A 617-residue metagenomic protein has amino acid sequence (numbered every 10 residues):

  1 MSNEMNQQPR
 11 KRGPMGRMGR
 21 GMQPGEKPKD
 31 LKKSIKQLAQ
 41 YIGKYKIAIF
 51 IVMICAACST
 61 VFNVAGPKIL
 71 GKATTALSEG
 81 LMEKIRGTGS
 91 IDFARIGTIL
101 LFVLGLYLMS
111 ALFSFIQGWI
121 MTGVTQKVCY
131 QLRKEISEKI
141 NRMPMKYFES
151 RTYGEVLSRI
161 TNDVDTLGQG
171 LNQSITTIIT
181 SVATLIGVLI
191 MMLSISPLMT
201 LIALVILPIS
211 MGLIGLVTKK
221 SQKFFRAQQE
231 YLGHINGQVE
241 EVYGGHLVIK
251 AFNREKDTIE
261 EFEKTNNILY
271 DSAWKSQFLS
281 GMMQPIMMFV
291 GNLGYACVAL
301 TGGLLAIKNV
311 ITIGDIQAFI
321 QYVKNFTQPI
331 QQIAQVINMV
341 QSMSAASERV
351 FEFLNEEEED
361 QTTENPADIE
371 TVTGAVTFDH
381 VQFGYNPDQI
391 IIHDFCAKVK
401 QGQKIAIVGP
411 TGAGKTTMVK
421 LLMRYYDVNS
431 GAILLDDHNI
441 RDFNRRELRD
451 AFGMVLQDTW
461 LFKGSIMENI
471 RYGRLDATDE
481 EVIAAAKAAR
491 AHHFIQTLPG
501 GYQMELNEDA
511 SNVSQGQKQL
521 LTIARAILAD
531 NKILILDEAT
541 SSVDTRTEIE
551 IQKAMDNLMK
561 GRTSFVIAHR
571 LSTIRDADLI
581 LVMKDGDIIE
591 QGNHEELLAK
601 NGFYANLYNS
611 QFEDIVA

Functional and structural regions predicted by a protein language model:
G19, K36-A39, I47-K72, I99 (+6 more regions): Alpha-helical segments in transporter systems
P24-L31, I54-C55, F62-S78, M82 (+13 more regions): Juxtamembrane helix-loop junctions of ABC transporter transmembrane domains
L31-K46, V156: A short amphipathic helical element positioned immediately N-terminal to and/or at the very start of a transmembrane
K44, A48-V61, K72, Q173-A227 (+2 more regions): Transmembrane helices of ABC transporter permease
I49-F113, S194-L198, N309-I313: Transmembrane helix-loop-helix hairpins at lipid-water interfaces of multipass membrane proteins, especially the type-1
M145-K146, V164-L171, I175, A183 (+6 more regions): An intracellular "coupling" helix at the cytosolic face of ABC transporter transmembrane type-1 domains
M191-V205, K275-E348, F353-L354: Helix-loop-helix
T362-T363, I369-A617: ABC-type nucleotide-binding domain
